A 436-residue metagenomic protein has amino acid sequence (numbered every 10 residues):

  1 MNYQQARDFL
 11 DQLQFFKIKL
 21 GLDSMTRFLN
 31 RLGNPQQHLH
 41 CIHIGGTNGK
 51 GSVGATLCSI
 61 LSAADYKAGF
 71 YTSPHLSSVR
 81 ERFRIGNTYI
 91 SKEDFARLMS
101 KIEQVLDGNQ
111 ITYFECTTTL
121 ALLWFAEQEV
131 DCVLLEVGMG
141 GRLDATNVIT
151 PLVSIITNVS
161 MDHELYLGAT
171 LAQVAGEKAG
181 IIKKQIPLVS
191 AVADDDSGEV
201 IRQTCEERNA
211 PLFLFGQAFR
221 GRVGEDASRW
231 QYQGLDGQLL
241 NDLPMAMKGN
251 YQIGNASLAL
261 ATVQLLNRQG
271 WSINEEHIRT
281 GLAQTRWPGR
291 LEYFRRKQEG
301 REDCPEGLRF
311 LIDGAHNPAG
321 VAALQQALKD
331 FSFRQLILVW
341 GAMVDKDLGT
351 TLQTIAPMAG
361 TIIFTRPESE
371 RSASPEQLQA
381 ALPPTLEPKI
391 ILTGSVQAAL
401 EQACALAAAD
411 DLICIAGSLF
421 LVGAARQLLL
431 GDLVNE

Functional and structural regions predicted by a protein language model:
M1-F16: Charged, amphipathic alpha-helical linker segments immediately N-terminal to NTP-binding catalytic cores
F16, L22, T26-L39, A63-I149 (+3 more regions): ATP-dependent carboxylate-amine ligase catalytic core
H38, C132-V137, D144-I155, V159-H163 (+2 more regions): Nucleotide phosphate-binding/pyrophosphate-handling subdomain across enzymes that bind or process nucleotide phosphates
I44, S52-G69: A conserved segment at the C-terminal end of the G1
Y71, P187-V192, L338-W340, G360-E368: Short internal beta-strands
T117-Y166, G198-D242: Extended acidic/charged loop-beta regions that coordinate divalent cations and stabilize anionic phosphate/carboxylate
L123-A126, A261-R268, Q427: Short glycine/serine- and small hydrophobic-enriched flexible loop segments
D194-F213, G224-D226, P305-I312, P318 (+1 more regions): C-terminal helical cap/extension that packs against the catalytic core of soluble nucleotide-cofactor enzymes
